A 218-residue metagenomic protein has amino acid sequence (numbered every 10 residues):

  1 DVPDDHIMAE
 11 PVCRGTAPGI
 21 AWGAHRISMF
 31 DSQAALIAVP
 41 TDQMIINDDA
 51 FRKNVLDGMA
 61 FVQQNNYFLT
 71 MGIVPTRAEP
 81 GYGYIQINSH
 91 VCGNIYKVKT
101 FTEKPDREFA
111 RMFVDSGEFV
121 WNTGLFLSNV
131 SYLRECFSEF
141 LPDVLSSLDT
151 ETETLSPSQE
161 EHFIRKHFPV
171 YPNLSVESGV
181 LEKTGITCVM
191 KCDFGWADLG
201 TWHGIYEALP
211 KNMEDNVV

Functional and structural regions predicted by a protein language model:
D1-P3, G185: Short, structured coil segments at secondary-structure junctions
P3-A9, L145-L148: Short hydrophobic/aromatic-enriched beta-strand-loop microsegments
D5-H90, R134-F140: Conserved beta-loop-beta/alpha segment of the NTase-like Rossmann-fold superfamily that binds/positions NTPs
I87-V120, L155: A short, charged helix-loop
G117-F119, T123, E139-P142: An anion/pyrophosphate-binding glycine-rich loop and adjacent beta-alpha core in soluble alpha-beta enzymes
G124-S128: Short glycine- and hydrophobic/aromatic-rich loop-to-beta-strand nucleating segment in the catalytic cores
V130-V218: Left-handed beta-helix
